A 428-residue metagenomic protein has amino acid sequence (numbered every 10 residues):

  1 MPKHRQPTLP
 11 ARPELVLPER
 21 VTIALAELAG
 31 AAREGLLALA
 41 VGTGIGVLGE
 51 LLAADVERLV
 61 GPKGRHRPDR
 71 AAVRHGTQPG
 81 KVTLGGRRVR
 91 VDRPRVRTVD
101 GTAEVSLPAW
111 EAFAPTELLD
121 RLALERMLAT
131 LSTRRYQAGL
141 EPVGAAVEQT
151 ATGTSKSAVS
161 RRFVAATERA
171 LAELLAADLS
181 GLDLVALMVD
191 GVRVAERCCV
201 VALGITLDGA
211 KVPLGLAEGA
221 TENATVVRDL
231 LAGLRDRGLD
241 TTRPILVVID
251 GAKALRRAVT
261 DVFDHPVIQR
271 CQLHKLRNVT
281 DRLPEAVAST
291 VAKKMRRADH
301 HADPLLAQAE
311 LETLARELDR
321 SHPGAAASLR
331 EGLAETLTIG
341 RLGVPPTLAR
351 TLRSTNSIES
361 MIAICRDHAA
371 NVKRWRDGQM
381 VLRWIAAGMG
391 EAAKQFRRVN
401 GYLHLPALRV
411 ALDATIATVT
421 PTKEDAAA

Functional and structural regions predicted by a protein language model:
M1-R12, E19-A31, T43, G49 (+4 more regions): Acidic/histidine-rich catalytic cores and adjacent linkers of DNA breakage/strand-transfer/modification proteins
P2-H4, R65, A72-T77, V82-V99 (+6 more regions): RNase H-like nuclease fold core
P2-W110: Short, conserved DNA-binding cores of transcription-related domains
L52, Y136, A186-V192, K211 (+5 more regions): Short, conserved catalytic/metal-binding motifs centered on acidic residues
V91, V279-A309, T313-R316: Metal-dependent DNA phosphodiester-chemistry modules and their immediately adjacent helices/loops in DNA-processing
L118-T130: Short, amphipathic alpha-helical "recognition" segments used to contact nucleic acids or chromatin
A129-P142: Short, charged amphipathic recognition helices of the HTH superfamily and cognate SANT/SANTA-like modules
D264-D281: Inter-helix linker motif
